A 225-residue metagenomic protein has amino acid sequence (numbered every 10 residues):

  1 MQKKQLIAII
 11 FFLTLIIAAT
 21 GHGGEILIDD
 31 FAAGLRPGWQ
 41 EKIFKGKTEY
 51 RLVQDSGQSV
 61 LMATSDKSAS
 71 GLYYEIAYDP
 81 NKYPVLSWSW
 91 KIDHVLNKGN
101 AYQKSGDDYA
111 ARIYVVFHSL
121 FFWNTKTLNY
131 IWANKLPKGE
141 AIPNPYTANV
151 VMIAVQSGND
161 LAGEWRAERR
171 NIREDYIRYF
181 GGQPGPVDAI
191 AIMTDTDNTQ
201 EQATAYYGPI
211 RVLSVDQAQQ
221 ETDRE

Functional and structural regions predicted by a protein language model:
I9-A18: Bacterial N-terminal signal peptides
H22-F44, E221-E225: Extracellular carbohydrate-recognition regions
F31, I190, I210-V212: Extracellular beta-strand elements of beta-rich domains used for carbohydrate recognition/degradation or cell-matrix
R51-G71: Short carbohydrate-recognition loop motifs
E75-L86, N159-A162, Q183: Extracellular/lumenal carbohydrate-interaction signature centered on repeated Trp-anchored short motifs
S89-V95, H118-L120, R173: Solvent-exposed strand-to-loop "edge" motifs in beta-rich extracellular domains
G106-V150: Extracellular/luminal beta-rich ligand-recognition and adhesion surfaces characterized by aromatic-Gly/Pro-enriched
D108-I113, A148-G158, A162-Q200: Extracellular beta-strand ligand-recognition surfaces/modules
